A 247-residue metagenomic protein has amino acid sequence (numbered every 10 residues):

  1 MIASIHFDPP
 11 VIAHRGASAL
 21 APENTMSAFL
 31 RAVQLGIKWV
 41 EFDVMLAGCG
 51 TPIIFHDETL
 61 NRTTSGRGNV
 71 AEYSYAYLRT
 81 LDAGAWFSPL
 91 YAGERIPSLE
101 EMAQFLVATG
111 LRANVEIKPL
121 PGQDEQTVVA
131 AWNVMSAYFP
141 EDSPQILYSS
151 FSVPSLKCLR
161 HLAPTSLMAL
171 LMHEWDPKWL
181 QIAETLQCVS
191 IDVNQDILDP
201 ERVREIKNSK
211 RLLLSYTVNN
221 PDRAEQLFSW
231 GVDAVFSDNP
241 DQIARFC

Functional and structural regions predicted by a protein language model:
M1-C247: Phosphate-group recognition and catalysis centered on beta-loop-alpha active-site segments
